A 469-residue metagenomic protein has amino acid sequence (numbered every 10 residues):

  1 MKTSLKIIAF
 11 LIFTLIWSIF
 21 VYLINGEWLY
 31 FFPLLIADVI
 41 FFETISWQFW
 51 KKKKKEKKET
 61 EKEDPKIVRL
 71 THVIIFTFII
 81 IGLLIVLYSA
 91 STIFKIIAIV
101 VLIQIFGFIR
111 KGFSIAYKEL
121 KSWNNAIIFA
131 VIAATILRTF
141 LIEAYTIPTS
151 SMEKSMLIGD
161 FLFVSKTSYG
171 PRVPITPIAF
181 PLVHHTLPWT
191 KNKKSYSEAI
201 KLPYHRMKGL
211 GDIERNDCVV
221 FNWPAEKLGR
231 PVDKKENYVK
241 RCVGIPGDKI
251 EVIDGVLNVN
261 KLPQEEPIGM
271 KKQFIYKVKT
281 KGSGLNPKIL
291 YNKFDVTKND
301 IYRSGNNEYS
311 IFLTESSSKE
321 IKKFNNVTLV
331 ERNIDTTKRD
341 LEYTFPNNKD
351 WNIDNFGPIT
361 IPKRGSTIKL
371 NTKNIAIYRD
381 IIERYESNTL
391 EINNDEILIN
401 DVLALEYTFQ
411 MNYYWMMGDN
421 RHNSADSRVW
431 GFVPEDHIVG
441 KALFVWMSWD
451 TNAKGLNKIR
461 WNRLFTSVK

Functional and structural regions predicted by a protein language model:
M1-K469: Extended hydrophobic leader/signal-anchor segments used for secretion and membrane insertion
